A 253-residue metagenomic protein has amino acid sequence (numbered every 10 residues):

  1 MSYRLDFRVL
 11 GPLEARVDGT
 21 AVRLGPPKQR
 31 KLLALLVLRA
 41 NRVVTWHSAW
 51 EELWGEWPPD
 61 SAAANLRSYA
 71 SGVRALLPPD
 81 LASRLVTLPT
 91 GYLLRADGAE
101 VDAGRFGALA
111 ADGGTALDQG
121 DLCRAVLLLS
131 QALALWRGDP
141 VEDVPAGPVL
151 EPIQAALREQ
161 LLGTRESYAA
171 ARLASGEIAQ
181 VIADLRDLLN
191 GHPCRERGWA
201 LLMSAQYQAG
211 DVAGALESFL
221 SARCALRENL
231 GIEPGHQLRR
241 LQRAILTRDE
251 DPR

Functional and structural regions predicted by a protein language model:
M1-A183, D187, E250-P252: Intrinsically disordered, low-complexity protein-interaction/activation regions
L157, G163-T164, A169-R253: Recognition helices and adjacent regulatory flanks at domain boundaries
